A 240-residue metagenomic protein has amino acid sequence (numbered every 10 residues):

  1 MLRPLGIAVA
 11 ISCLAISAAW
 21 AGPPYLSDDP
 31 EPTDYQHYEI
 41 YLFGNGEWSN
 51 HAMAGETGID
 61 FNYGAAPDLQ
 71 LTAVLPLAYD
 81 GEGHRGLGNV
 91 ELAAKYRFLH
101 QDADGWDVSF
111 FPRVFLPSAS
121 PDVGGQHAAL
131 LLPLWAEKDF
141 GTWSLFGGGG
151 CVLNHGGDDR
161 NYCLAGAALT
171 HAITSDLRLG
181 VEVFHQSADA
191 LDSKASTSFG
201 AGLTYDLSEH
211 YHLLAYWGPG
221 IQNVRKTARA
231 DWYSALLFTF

Functional and structural regions predicted by a protein language model:
M1-L26: Cleavable N-terminal export/targeting peptides
W20-F240: Transmembrane beta-barrel domains of Gram-negative outer membranes and organellar outer membranes
